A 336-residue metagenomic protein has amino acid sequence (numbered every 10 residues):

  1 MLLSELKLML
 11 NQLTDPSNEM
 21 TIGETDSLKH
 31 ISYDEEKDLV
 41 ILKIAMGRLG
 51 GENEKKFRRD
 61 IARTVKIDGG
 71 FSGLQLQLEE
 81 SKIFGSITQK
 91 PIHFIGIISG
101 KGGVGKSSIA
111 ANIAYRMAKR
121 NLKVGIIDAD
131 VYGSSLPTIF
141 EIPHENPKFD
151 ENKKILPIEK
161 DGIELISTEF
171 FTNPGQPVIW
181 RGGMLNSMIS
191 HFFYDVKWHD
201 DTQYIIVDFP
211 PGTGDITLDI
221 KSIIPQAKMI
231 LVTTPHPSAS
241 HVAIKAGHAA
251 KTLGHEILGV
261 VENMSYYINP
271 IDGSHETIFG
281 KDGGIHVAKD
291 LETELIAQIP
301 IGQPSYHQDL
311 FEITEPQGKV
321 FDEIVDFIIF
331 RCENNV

Functional and structural regions predicted by a protein language model:
L2-S4, T25, K37, M46-G51 (+5 more regions): C-terminal lobe/tail of nucleotide-utilizing enzymes
P16-L42, I299: Short edge beta-strands and adjacent turn/loop segments
L28, P91, G102, D128 (+9 more regions): Residue-level signature of catalytic and energy-coupling elements of molecular machines, predominantly ATP/GTP-dependent
S86-I92: Phosphate-binding P-loop
H93-D128, Y132, A243, G247 (+1 more regions): Walker A/P-loop phosphate-binding motif and the immediately C-terminal alpha-helix
M117-V178: Phosphate-binding loop that captures ATP/GTP phosphates
E169-M184, S190-D219: Switch II (G3) loop of P-loop NTPases
K197, T217-P237: Inter-motif core of Ras-like GTPase G domains
